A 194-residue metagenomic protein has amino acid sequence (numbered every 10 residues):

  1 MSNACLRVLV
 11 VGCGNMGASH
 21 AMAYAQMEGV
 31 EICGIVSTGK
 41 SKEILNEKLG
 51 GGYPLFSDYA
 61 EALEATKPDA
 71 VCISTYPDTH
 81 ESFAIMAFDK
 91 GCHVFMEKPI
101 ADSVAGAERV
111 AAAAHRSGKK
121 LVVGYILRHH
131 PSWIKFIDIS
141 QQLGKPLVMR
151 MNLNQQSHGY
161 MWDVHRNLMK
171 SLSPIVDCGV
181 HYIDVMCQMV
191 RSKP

Functional and structural regions predicted by a protein language model:
M1-G50: N-terminal Rossmann-like dinucleotide-binding module
G17, H80, Y182: Catalytic nucleophile loop
H20, G51-A113: Beta-loop-alpha module in the N-terminal Rossmann-like domain of NAD(P)-dependent dehydrogenases, especially those
M27, G50, A65, H130 (+1 more regions): Acidic-histidine catalytic/liganding microenvironments
G34, A70, V148: Short, Asp-centered acidic motifs that coordinate Mg2+ and/or phosphate in catalytic or ligand-binding sites
R109-I126, G144-M151: Rossmann-fold dehydrogenase core element
L127-P194: Predominantly a Rossmann-like dinucleotide-binding segment in NAD(P)-dependent oxidoreductases
